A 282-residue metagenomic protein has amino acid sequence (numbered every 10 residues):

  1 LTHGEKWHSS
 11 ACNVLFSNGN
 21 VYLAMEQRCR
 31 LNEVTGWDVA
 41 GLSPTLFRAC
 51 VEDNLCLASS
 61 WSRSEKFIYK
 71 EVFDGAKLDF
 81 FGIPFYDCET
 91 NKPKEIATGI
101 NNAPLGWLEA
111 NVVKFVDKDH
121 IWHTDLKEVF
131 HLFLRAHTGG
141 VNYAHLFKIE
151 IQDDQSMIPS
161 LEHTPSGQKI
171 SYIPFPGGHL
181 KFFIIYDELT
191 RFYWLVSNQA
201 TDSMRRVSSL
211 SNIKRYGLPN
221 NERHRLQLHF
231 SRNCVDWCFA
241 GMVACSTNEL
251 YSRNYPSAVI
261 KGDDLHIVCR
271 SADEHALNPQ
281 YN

Functional and structural regions predicted by a protein language model:
L1-W7, L15-E109, V113-P176, D187-E249 (+2 more regions): Beta-rich carbohydrate-recognition and catalytic domains
A11-N13, E109-N111, K181-F183, Y255-S257: Conserved beta-strand position repeated once per blade in WD40 beta-propeller domains
